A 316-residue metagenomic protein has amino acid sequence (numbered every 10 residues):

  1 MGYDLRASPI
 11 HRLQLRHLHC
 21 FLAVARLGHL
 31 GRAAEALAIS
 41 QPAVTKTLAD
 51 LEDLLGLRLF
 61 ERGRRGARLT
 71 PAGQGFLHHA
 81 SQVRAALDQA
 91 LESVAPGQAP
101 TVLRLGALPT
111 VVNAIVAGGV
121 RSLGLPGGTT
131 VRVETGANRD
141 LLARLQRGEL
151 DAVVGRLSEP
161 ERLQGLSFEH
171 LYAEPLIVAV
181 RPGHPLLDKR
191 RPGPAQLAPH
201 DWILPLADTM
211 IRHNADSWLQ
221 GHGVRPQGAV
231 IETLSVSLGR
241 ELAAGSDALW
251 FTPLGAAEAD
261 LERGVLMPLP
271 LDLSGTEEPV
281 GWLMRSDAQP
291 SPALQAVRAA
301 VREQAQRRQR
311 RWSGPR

Functional and structural regions predicted by a protein language model:
M1-H11, L91, L125, L254-V265 (+1 more regions): C-terminal effector-binding regulatory domain of bacterial HTH transcription factors
L22-S40: Short helix-boundary/capping micro-motifs
D50-Q74, D88: A short LG(V/I)-centered, amphipathic sequence patch enriched for acidic residue(s) preceding the LG motif
L54-L55, F76-Q98, L123: Alpha-helical linker/hinge and terminal dimerization helices associated with HTH transcriptional regulators
P100-R162: Central regulatory/effector-binding core of bacterial HTH transcription factors
A137-L142, Q146-L150, R156, D208-P268: Hydrophobic hinge/microswitch elements
R156-L157, L186-L187, P192-G193, H200-H222 (+3 more regions): Secondary-structure junction motif
G165-W202: Flexible hinge/capping segments at coil-to-helix
